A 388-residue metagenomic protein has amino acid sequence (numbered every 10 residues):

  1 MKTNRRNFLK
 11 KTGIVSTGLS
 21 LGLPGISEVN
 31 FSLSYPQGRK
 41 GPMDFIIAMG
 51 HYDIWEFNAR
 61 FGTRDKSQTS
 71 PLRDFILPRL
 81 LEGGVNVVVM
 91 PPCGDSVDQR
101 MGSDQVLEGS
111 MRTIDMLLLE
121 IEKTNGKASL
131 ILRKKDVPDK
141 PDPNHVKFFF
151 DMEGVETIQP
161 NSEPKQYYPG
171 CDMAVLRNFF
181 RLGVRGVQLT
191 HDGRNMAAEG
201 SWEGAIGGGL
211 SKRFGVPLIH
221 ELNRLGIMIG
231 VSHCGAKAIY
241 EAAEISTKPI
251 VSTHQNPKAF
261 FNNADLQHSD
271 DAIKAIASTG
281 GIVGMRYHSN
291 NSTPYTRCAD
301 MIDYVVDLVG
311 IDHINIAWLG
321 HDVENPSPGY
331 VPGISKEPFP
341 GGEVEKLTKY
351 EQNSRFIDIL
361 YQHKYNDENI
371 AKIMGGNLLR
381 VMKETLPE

Functional and structural regions predicted by a protein language model:
K2-T3, I229: A broad helix-preferring feature
T3-I26, F31-T190, N195-I206, N262-E388: N-terminal hydrophobic targeting/anchoring segments and the immediately downstream early-domain regions of hydrolases
G204-A275, T279-N291: Active-site core of metal-dependent hydrolases
